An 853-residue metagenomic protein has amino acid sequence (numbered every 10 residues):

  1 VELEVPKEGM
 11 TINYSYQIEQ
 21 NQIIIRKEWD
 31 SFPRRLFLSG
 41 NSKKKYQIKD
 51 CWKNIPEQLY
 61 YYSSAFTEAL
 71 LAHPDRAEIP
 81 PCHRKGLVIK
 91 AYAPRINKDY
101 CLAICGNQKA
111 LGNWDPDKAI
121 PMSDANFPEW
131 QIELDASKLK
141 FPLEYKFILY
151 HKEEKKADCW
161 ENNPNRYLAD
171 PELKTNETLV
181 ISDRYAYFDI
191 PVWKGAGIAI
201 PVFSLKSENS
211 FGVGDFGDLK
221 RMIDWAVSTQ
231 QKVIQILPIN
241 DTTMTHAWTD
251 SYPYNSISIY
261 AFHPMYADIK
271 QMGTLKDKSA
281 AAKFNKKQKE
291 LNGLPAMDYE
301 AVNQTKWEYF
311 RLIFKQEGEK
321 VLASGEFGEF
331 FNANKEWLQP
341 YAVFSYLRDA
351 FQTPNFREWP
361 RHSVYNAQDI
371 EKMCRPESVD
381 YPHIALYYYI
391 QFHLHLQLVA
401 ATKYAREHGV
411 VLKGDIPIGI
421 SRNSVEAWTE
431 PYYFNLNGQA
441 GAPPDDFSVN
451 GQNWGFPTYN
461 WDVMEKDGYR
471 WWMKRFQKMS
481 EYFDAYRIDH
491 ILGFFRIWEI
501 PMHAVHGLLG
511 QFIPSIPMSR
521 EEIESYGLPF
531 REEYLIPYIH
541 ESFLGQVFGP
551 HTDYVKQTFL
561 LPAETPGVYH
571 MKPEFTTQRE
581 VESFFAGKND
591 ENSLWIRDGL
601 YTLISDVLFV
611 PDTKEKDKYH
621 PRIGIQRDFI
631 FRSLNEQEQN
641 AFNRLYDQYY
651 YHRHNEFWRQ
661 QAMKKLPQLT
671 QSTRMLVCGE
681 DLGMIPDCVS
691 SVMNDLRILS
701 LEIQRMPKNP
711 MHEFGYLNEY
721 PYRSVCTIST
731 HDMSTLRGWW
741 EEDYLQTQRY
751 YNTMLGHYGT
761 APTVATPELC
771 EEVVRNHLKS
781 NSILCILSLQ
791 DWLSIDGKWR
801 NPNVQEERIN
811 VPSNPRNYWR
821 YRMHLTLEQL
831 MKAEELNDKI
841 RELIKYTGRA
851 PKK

Functional and structural regions predicted by a protein language model:
V1-T11, Q17-G40, A93-P142, Y150-L173 (+1 more regions): Aromatic-rich carbohydrate-binding modules that target alpha-glucans
M10-I12, H83-L87, Y100, P128-W130 (+4 more regions): Residues at beta-strand starts and edge strands
G40-N41, W819: S-adenosyl-L-methionine-dependent DNA methyltransferase catalytic core
K44-I48: Long, highly charged low-complexity segments
C51, Q58-Y61, A65-N113, D124 (+1 more regions): Intrinsically disordered, low-complexity linker/tail regions enriched in polar/charged residues
Q58-P81, V88, D135, A169-K853: Catalytic cores of glycan-processing enzymes that make or break glycosidic bonds
